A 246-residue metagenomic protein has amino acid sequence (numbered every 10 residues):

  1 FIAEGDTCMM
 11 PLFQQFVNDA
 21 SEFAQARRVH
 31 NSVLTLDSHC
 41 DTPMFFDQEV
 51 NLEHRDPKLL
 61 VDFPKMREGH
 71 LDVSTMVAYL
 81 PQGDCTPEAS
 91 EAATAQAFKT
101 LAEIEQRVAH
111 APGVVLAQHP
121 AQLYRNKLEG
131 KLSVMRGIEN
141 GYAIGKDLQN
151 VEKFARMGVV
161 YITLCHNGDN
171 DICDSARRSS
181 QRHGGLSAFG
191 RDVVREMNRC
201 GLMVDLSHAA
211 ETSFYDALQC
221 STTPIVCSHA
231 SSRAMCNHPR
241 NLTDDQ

Functional and structural regions predicted by a protein language model:
F1-Q181, N237-Q246: N-terminal hydrophobic targeting/anchoring segments and the immediately downstream early-domain regions of hydrolases
R27, K146-R156, R178-V226, P239-Q246: Histidine/acidic residue-rich metal-binding segments in metalloenzymes
T35-T42, A209, C227-A230: Histidine-centered catalytic micro-motifs
L80, S231-S232: Acidic, glycine-rich active-site loops and adjacent beta-strand->loop/helix elements that engage anionic groups
E211-T212, S232-A234: Short, catalytically relevant binding-site loops at active-site mouths
